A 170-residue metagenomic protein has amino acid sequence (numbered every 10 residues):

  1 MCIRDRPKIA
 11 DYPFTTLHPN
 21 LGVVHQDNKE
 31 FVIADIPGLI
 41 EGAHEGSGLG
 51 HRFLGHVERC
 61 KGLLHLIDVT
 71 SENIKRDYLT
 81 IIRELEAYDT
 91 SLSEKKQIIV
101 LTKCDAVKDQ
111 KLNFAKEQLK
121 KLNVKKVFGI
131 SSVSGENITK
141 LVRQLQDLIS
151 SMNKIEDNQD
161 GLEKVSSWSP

Functional and structural regions predicted by a protein language model:
M1-I3: Short, small-residue-biased leader/transition segments that mark boundaries at the very start of proteins
R6-I9, P37-G46, D68-K75, D105: Flexible beta-alpha connector loops of hexameric P-loop NTPases
Y12-A43, R59-G62: Switch I (G2) and immediately adjacent beta-strands of P-loop GTPase domains
T15, E72, R76-L79, R83-P170: C-terminal-of-GTPase-core extension/linker across diverse P-loop GTPases
T16, E45-L49, K111: Short secondary-structure boundary/capping elements
E30-I33, G50, Y78: A general structural signal for well-ordered alpha-helical packing
I33-A34, I67, L101: Hydrophobic residues in beta-strands of the RecA-like P-loop NTPase core, especially within AAA+ ATPase
G48-S71, A87-L92: Inter-motif core of Ras-like GTPase G domains
